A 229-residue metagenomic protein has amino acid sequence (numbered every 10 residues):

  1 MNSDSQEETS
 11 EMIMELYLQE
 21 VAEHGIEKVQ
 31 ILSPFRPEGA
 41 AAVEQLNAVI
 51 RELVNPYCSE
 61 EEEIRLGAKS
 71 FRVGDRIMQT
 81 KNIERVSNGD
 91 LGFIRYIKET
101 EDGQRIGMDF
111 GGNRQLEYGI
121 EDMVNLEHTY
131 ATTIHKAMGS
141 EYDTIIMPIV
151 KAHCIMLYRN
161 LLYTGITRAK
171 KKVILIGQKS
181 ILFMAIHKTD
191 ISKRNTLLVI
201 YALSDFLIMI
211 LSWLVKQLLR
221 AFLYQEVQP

Functional and structural regions predicted by a protein language model:
M1-E84, R95-I97, L211: Conserved helicase motor core of P-loop NTPases
D90-L207: C-terminal accessory regions
L207, L223-Q225: Short hydrophobic targeting helices and cationic amphipathic motifs that mediate membrane/organellar targeting
L214-L218, E226-P229: Cationic, low-complexity basic patches in intrinsically disordered or flexible, solvent-exposed regions
